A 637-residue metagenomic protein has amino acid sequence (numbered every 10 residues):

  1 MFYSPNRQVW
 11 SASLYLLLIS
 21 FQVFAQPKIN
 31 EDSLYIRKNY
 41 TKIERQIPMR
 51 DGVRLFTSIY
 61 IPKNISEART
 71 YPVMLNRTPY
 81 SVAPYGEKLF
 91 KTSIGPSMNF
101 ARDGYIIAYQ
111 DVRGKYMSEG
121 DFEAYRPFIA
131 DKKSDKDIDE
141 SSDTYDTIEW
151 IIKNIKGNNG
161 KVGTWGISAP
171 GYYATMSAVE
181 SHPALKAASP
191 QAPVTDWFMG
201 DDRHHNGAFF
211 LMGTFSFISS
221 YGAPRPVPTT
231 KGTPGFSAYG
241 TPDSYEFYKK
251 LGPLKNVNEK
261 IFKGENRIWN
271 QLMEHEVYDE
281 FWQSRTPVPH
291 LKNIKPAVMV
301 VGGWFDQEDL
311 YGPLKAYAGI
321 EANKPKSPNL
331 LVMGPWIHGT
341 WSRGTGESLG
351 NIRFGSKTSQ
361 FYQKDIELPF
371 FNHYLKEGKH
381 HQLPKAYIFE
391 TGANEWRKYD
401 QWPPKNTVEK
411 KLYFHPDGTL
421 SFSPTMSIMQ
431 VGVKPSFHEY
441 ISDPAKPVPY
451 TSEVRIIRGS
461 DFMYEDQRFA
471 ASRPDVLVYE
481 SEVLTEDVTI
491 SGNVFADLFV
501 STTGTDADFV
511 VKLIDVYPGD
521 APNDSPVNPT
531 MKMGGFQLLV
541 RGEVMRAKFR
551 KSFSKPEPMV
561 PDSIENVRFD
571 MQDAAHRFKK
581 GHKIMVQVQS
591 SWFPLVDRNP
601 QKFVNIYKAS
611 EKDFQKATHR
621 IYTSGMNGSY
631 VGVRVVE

Functional and structural regions predicted by a protein language model:
I29-R69, E480-E486: N-terminal cap/lid segment of alpha/beta-hydrolase-fold proteins
I65-N154, R203, R343-F354, T505 (+4 more regions): Cap/lid segment of the alpha/beta-hydrolase catalytic domain
F90-S93, R102, A124-P127, S134-D137 (+2 more regions): Accessory cap/linker subdomain of secreted extracellular hydrolases
K156-S168: Alpha/beta-hydrolase fold nucleophile elbow
G166-M176: Glycine-rich nucleophile elbow surrounding the catalytic serine of serine-hydrolase chemistry
A238-P242, E246-K255, W341, G346-E637: C-terminal, loop-rich substrate-recognition/catalytic regions characterized by aromatic stacking residues
I294, V300-G302: Short beta-strand/loop motif that positions the catalytic acidic residue of the alpha/beta-hydrolase fold
Q307-L314: Conserved alpha/beta-hydrolase "acid-adjacent" motif
